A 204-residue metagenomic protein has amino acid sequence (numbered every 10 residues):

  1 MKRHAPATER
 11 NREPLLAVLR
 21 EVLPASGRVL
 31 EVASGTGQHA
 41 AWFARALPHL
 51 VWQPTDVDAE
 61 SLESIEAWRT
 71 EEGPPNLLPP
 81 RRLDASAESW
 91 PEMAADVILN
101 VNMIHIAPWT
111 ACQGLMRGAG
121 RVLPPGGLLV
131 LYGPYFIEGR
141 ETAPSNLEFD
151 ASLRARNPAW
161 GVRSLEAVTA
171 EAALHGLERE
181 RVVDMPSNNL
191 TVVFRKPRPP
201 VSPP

Functional and structural regions predicted by a protein language model:
M1-A25: Class I SAM-dependent methyltransferase Rossmann-like catalytic core, especially the SAM/SAH-binding loop
L30, Q38-E88: Class I SAM-dependent methyltransferase SAM/SAH-binding core
A33: Conserved S-adenosyl-L-methionine
W90-I98: A short acidic, Gly/Pro-enriched loop at the edge of an enzyme's catalytic core that lines a small-molecule cofactor
I106-A119: A short, conserved alpha-helix within the catalytic core of class I
G126-Y135: Conserved beta-strand signature within the Rossmann-like core of class I S-adenosyl-L-methionine
T142-E166: Conserved Class I S-adenosyl-L-methionine
L177-P204: Core SAM-dependent methyltransferase catalytic element
